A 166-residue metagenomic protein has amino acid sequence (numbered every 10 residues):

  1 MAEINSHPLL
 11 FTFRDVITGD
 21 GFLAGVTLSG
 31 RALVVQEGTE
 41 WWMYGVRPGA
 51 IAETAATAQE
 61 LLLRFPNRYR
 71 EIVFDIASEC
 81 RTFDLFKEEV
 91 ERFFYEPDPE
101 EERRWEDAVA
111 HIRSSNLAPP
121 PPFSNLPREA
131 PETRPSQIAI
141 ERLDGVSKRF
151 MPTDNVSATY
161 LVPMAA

Functional and structural regions predicted by a protein language model:
A2-L33, L63-A166: Short, charged, surface-exposed hinge/linker loops at domain edges that act as mobile lids or interdomain connectors
G21-L23, E40-Y44, L61: Generic structural signal for short, flexible, solvent-exposed coil/loop and linker residues
T27-G49: Short aromatic-glycine-(Arg/Gly/Cys) micro-motifs in beta-strand/loop hairpins
V46-E60: A short, exposed loop/beta-hairpin motif centered on an aromatic-Gly-Thr core
